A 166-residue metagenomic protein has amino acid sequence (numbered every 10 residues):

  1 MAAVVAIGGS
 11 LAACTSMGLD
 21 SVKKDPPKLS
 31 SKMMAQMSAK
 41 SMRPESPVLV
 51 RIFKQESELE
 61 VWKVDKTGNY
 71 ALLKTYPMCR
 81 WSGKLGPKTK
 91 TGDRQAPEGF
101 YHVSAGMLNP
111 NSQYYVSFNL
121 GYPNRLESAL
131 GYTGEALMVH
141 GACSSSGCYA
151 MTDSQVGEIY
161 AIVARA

Functional and structural regions predicted by a protein language model:
A2-S10: Bacterial N-terminal signal peptides
S10-Q36: Bacterial Sec signal peptide processing site at the extreme N-terminus
S31-L49, V61-K63, R80-T91, E98-A105 (+1 more regions): N-terminal post-signal-peptidase region of extra-cytosolic proteins
R51-F53, H140: Well-ordered beta-strand positions
D65-W81: Short Gly/aromatic-enriched secondary-structure transition segments
G92-A166: Exported/periplasmic cell-wall-interacting domains
